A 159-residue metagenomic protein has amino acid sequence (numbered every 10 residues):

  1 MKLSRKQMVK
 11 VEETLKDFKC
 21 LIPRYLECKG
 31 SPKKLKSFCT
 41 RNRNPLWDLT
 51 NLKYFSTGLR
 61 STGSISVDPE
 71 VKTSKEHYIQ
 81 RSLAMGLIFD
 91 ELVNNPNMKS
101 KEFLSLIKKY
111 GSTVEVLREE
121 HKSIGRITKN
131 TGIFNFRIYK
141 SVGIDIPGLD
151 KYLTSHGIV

Functional and structural regions predicted by a protein language model:
M1-V71, T128-I158: Nuclease and nuclease-like effector domains acting on nucleic acids or nucleotide cofactors
D68-K108: Histidine-centered nuclease catalytic patch
L83-V93, L117-E120, I127, L149: Generic marker of "main functional regions" within proteins
L106-G132: Short Cys/His-centered divalent metal-binding micro-motifs
